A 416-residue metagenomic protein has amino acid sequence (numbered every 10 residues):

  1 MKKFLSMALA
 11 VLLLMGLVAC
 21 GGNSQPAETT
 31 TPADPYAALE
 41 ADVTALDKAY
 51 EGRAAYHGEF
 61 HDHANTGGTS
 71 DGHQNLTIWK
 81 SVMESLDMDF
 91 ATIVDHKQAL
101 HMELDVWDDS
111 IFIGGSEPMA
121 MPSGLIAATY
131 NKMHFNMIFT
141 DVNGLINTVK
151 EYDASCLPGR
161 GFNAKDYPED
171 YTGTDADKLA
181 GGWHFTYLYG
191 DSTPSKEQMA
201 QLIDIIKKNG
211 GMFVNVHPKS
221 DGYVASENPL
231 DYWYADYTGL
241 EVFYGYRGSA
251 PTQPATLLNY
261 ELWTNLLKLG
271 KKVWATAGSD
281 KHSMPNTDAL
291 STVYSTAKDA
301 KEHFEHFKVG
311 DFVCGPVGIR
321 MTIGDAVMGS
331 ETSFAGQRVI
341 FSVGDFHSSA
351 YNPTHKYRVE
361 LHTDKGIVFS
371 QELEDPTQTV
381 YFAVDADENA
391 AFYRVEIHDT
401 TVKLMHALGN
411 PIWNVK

Functional and structural regions predicted by a protein language model:
M1-F4, A8-L9: Positively charged n-region of N-terminal signal peptides that target proteins for export
G16-A19: C-terminal motif of bacterial Sec signal peptides marking the signal peptidase cleavage site
G21-N23: Bacterial signal peptide processing site
P26-A33: Intrinsically disordered, low-complexity serine/threonine-rich repeat tracts
A33-A54, G67, L76, I206 (+2 more regions): C-terminal functional module detector
P35-V216, F243-P251, T256-L258, G278-K281 (+1 more regions): A metal-dependent hydrolase metal-coordination microenvironment
G68-D71, E103-D105, Y223-Y234, P254 (+1 more regions): Histidine/acidic-residue-rich catalytic or RNA/ligand-binding cores of hydrolases and nuclease-related proteins
I113, D231-S249, T296-K301: Acidic, His- and aromatic-enriched active-site or binding-groove loops in soluble protein domains that engage sugars
